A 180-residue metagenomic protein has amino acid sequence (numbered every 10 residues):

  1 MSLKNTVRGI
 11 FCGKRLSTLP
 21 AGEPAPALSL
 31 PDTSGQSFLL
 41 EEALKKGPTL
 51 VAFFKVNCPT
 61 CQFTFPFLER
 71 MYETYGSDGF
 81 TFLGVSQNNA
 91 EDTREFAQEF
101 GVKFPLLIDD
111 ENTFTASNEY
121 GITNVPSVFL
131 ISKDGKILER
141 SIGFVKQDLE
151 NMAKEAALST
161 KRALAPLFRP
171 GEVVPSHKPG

Functional and structural regions predicted by a protein language model:
M1-P31: N-terminal targeting signals for export/organelle localization
L40-Q62, L68: Short active-site neighborhood of thiol/selenol oxidoreductases, capturing the structured segment around
K45-K46, S127, F144-Q147: A short acidic/small-residue loop/turn micro-motif
Q62-F100, T113-A116: Structural microenvironment flanking redox-active thiols in thiol-disulfide oxidoreductases
A97-S132: Short, internal strand/loop/helix patches that form the active-site neighborhood or redox-interaction surface
K133-G180: Thiol-/selenol-based redox modules, centered on thioredoxin-like and closely related oxidoreductase domains
